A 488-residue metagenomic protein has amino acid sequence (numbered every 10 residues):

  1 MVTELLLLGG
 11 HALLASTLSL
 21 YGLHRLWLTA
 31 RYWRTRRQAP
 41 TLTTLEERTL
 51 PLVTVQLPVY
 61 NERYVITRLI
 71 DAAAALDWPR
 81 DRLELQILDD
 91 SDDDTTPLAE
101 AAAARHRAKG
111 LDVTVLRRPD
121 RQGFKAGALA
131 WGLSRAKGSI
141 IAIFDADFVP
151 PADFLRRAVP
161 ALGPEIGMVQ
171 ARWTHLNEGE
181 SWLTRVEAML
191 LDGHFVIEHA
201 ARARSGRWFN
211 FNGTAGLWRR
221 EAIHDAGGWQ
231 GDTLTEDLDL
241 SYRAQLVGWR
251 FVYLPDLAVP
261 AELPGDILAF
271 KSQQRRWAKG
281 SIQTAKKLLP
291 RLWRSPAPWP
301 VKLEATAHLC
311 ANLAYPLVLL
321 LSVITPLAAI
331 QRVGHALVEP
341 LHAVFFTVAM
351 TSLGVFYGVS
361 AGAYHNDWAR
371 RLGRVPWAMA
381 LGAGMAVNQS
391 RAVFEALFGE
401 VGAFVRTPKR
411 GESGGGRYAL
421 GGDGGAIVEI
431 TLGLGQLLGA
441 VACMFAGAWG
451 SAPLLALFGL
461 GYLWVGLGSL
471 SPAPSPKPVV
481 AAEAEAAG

Functional and structural regions predicted by a protein language model:
T3-Q38: N-terminal membrane-anchoring alpha-helices
W27-R82: N-terminal signal-anchor transmembrane helix
Y32, A39-E47, A311-A403, G422-G488: Membrane-embedded multi-pass helical conduit in multi-pass membrane proteins, especially envelope-biosynthetic
R63, D93-D94, G123, F148-P150 (+3 more regions): A short, conserved beta-strand element in the Rossmann-like catalytic core that flanks the donor/metal-binding loop
D71-R117, R121: Acidic donor-binding segment of Leloir-type glycosyltransferases
S91, D145-V149, D232: The conserved acidic donor/metal-binding loop of glycosyltransferases
A103-I140, A152-L234, Q245-L246, I267-T306 (+1 more regions): Long helical/loop segments within the catalytic core of UDP-sugar-dependent glycosyltransferases, especially the large
D232, S241-P260: Catalytic donor-sugar/metal-binding loop of nucleotide-sugar-dependent glycosyltransferases
